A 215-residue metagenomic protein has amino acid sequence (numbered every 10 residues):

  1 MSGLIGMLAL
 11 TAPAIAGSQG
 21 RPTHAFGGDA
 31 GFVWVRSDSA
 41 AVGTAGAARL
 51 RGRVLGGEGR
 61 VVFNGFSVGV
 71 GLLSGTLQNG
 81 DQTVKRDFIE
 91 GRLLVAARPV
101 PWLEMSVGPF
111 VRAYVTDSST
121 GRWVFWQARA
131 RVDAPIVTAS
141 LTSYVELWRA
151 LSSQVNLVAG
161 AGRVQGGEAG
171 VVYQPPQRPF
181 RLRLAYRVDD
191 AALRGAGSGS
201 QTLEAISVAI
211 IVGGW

Functional and structural regions predicted by a protein language model:
I5-G17: Hydrophobic h-region of N-terminal signal peptides that target proteins for export in Gram-negative bacteria
I15-N79, V137, S207, I211-W215: Short glycine/proline- and aromatic-enriched beta-strand/turn motifs that initiate or cap beta-hairpins
R21, V62-F66, A96-L103, P135-L141 (+2 more regions): Outer-membrane beta-barrel channels and translocator barrels
P22-H24, R49-L55, V62-N64, T83-G91 (+4 more regions): Residues that define the transmembrane beta-barrel architecture of outer-membrane proteins
F26-F32, V68-L72, L93, M105-P109 (+5 more regions): Membrane-embedded beta-strand positions of outer-membrane beta-barrel proteins
F32-D38, F63-G65, L72-Q78, P109-V115 (+6 more regions): Transmembrane beta-strands of outer-membrane beta-barrel pores
S37-G46, Q78-R86, V115-W123, S153-R163 (+1 more regions): Outer-membrane beta-barrel translocator domains and adjoining extracellular loop/strand segments of Gram-negative
Y173-P176, Q201-W215: Outer-membrane beta-barrel "beta-signal"
